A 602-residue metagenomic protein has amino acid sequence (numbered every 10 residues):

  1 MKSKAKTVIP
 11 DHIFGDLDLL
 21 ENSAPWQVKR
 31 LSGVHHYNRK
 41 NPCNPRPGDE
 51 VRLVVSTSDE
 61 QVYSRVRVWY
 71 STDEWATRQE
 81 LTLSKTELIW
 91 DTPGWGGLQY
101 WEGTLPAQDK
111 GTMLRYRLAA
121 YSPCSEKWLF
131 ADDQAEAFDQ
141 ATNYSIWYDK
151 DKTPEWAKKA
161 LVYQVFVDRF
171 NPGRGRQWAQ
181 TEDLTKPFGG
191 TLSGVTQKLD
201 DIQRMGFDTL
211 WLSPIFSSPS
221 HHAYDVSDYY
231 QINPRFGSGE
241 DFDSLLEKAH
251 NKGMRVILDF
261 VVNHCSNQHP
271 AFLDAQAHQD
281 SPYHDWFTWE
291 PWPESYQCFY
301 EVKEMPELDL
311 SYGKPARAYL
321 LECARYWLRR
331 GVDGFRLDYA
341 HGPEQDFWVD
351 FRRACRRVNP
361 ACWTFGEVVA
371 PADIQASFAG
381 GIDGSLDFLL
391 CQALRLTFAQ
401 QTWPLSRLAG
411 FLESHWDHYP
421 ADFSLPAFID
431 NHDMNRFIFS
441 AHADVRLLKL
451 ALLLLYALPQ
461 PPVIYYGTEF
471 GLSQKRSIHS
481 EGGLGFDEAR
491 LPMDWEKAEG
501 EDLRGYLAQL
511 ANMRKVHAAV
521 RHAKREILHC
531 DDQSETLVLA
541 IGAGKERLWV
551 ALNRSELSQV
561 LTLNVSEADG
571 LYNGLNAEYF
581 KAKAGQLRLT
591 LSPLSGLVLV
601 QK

Functional and structural regions predicted by a protein language model:
M1-Q164, V358: Glycan-association/targeting regions that enable binding to alpha-glucans and other polysaccharides
V66, L246-R255, H264, H269-Q276 (+7 more regions): Active-site-proximal helices and loops of the catalytic beta/alpha 8
A157, G173-F188, K198, G410-F411 (+2 more regions): Loop/helix patches that line or flank the sugar-binding groove of alpha-linked glycan CAZymes
L161-Y163, L210-L212, V256-L258, F335 (+3 more regions): Hydrophobic faces of well-ordered beta-strands that scaffold small-molecule active sites in alpha/beta enzyme cores
F166-D208, I215-R330, D350-N359, D373-Q375: Substrate-binding/active-site clefts of carbohydrate-active enzymes
F207, V332, I382, Q460-P461: A structural motif
V565-A577: Solvent-exposed beta-hairpin/edge-strand motifs
K583-K602: C-terminal beta-strand-rich structural cap/linker in extracellular carbohydrate-active enzymes
